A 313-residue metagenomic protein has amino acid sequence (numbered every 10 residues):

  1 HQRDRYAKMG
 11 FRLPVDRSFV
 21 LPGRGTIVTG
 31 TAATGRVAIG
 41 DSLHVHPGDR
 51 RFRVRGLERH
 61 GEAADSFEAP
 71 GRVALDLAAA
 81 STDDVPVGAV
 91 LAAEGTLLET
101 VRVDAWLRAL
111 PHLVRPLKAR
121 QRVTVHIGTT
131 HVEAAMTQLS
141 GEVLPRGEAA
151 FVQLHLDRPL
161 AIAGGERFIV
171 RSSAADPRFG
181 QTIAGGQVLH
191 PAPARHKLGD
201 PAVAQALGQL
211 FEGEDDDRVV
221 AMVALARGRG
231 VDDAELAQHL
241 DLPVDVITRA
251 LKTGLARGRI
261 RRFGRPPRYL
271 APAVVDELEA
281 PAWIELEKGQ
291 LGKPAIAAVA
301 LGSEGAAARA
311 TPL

Functional and structural regions predicted by a protein language model:
H1-P111: Conserved catalytic-core segments of large NTP-driven translation/proteostasis enzymes
E62-S66, A79-L313: C-terminal effector modules of nucleic-acid-centric enzymes and ribosome-associated factors
